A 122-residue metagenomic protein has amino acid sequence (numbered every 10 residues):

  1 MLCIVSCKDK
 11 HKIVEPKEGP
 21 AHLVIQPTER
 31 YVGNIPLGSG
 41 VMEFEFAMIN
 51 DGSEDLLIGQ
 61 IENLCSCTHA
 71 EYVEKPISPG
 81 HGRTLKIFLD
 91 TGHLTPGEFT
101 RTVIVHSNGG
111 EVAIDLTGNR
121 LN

Functional and structural regions predicted by a protein language model:
C3-S6: C-terminal motif of bacterial Sec signal peptides marking the signal peptidase cleavage site
D9-D51, T91, G118-N122: Beta-sheet-dominated interaction scaffolds and their linkers
R30, H81-I87: Short strand-edge motifs at loop-to-beta-strand transitions and within beta-strands of extracellular beta-rich domains
S39-V41, G82, P96-T100: Extracellular Ig-like/FN3 beta-sandwich strand-entry sites
F44-N50, I87, R101-H106: Buried hydrophobic-core signal for structured, non-transmembrane domains
S53-H81: Surface-exposed binding patches on compact interaction domains or structured appendages
D90-P96: Short, surface-exposed loop/turn segments at beta-strand-coil junctions that are enriched for proline with nearby
P96-N122: Terminal connector regions
